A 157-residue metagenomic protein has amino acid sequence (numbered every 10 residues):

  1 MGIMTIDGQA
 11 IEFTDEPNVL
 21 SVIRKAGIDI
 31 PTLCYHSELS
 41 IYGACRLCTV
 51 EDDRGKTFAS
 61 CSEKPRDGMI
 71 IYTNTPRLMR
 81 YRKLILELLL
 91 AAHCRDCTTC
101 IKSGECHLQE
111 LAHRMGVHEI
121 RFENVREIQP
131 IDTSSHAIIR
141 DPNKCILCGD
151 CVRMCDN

Functional and structural regions predicted by a protein language model:
I3-I6, A91: Short boundary/linker motifs that mark transitions into or out of structured domains
M4, P17-V22, K64: Short, structural beta-strand-to-alpha-helix junction motif
I6-Q9, D53-R54: Short strand-turn-strand beta-turns centered on an Asx-Gly dipeptide
Q9-P17: Short, contiguous acidic and Ser/Thr-rich linear segments
A10, Y35-E38, D141-K144: Conserved short loop/turn motifs at secondary-structure junctions
V19-D53: A basic, amphipathic helix-loop patch mediating RNA/tRNA/ribosome contacts
R46-N157: Fe-S ferredoxin-like electron-transfer domains and their immediately adjacent linker/connector regions across
